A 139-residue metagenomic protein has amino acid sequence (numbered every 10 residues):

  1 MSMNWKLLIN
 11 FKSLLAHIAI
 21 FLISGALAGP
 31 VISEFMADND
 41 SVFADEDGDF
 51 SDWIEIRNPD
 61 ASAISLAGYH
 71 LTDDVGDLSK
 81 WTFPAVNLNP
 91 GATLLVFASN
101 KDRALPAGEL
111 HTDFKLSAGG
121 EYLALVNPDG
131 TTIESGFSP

Functional and structural regions predicted by a protein language model:
M1-F11: N-terminal secretory signal peptides that target proteins for export/translocation
N10-I18: Sec-dependent N-terminal signal peptides
I23-S24: N-terminal signal peptide c-region/cleavage motif recognized by signal peptidases
L27-P139: Activation on beta-sandwich/Ig-like modules and their edge loops
